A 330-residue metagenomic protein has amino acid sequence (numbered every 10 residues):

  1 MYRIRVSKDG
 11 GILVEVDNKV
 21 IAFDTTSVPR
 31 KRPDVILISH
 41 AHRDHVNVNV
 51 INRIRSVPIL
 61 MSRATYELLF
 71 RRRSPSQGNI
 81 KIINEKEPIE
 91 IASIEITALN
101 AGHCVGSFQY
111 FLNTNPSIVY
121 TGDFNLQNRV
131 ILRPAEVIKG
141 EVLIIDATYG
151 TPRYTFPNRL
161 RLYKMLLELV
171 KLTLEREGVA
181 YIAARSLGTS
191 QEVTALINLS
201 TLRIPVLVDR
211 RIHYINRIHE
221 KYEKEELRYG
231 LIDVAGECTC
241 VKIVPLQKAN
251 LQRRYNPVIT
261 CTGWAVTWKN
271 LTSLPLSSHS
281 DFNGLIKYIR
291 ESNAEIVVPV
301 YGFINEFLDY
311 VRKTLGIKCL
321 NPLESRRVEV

Functional and structural regions predicted by a protein language model:
M1, R5-D9, V137, T151-R228 (+1 more regions): Binuclear metal-ion centers of metallo-dependent hydrolases, dominated by the metallo-beta-lactamase
Y2-V6, G10-K31, V35-L37, A41-Y181 (+2 more regions): His/Asp/Glu-rich metal-coordinating catalytic cores of metallo-dependent phosphodiesterases/hydrolases acting on
K8-G10, L199, E223-V330: C-terminal regulatory/interaction regions
V35-L37, L60, K81, V119 (+7 more regions): Hydrophobic/aromatic beta-strand patches that form the interior of the parallel beta-sheet core in alpha/beta enzyme
V46, G106-S107, N128-V130, S190-T194 (+3 more regions): Short, well-ordered alpha-helical microsegments
R63, A147, R210, G263 (+1 more regions): Short secondary-structure boundary segments
Y120, Y149, H219-Y222, F282: Aromatic side chains
